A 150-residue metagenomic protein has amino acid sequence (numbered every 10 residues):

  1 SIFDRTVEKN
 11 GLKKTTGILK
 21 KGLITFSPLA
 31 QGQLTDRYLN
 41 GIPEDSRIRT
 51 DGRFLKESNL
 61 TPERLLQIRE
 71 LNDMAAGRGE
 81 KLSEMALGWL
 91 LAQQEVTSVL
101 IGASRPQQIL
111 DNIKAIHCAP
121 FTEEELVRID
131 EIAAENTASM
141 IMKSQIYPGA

Functional and structural regions predicted by a protein language model:
S1-E131, G149: Beta/alpha (TIM)-barrel catalytic core signal, keyed to glycine-rich beta->alpha loops juxtaposed to Asp/Glu that bind
S98, A138-S139: Intrinsic-disorder/low-complexity peptide segments enriched for small residues
I132-N136: A common structural junction motif
S139-A150: Structural signal for terminal/edge beta-strands and the immediately following C-terminal loop/tail that closes
